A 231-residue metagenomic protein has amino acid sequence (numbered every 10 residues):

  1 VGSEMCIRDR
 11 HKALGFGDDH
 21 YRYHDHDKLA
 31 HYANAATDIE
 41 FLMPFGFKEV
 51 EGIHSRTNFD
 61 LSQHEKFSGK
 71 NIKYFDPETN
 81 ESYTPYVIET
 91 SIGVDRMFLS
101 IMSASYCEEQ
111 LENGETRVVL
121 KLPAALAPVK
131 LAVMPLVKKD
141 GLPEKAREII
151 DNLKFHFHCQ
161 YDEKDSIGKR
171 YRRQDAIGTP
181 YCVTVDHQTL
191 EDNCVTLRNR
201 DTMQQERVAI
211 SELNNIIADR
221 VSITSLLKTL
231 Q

Functional and structural regions predicted by a protein language model:
S3-E4, R8-Q231: NTP/phosphate- and nucleic-acid-binding module
